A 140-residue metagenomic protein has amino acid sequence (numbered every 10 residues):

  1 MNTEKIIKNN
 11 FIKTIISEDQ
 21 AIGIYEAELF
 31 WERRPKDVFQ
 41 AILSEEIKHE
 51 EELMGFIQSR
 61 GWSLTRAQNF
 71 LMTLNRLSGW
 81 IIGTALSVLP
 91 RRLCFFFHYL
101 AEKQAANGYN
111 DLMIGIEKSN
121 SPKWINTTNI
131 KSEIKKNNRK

Functional and structural regions predicted by a protein language model:
M1-K140: Non-heme di-metal
